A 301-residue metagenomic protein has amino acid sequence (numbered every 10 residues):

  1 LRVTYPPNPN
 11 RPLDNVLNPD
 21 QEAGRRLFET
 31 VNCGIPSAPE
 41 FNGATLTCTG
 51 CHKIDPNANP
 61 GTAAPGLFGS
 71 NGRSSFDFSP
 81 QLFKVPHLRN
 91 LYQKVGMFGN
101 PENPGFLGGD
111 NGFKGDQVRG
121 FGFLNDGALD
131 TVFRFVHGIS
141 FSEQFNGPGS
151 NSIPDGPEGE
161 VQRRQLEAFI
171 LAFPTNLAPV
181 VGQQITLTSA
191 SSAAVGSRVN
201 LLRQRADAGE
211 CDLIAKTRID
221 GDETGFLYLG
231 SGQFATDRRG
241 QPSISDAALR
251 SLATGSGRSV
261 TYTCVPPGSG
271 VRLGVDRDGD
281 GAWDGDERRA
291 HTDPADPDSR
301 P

Functional and structural regions predicted by a protein language model:
L1-A290: Periplasmic c-type cytochrome electron-transfer domains
G285-P301: Proline-centered structural pivot motif
